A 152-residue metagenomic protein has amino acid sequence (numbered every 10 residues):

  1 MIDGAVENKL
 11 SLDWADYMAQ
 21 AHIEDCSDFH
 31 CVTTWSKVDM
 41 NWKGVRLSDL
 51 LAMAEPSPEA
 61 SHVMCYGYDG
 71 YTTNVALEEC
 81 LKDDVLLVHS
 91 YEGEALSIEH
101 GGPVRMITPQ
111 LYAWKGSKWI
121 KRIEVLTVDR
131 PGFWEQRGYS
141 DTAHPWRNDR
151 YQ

Functional and structural regions predicted by a protein language model:
M1-Q152: Structured, non-membrane catalytic/scaffold regions adjacent to prosthetic-group chemistry
